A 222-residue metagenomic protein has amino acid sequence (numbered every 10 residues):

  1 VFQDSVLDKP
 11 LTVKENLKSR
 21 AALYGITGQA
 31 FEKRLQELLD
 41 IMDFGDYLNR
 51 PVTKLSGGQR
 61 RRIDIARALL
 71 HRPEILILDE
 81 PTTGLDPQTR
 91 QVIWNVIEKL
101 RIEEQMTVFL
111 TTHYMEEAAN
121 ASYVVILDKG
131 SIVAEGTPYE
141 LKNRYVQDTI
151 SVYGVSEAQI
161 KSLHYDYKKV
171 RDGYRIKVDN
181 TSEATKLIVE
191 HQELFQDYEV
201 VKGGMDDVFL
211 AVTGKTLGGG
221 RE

Functional and structural regions predicted by a protein language model:
K18, A22, Q29-Y47: Conserved ABC ATPase "signature" region
P51-L55: Conserved ABC ATPase signature
R72: Conserved catalytic motifs of ABC-family nucleotide-binding domains
L76-D79: Catalytic Walker B motif of ABC-type/P-loop ATPase nucleotide-binding domains
E135-G136: ABC ATPase "signature
V146-T216: Short, charged/small-residue-rich alpha-helical element at the C-terminal edge of ABC transporter nucleotide-binding
